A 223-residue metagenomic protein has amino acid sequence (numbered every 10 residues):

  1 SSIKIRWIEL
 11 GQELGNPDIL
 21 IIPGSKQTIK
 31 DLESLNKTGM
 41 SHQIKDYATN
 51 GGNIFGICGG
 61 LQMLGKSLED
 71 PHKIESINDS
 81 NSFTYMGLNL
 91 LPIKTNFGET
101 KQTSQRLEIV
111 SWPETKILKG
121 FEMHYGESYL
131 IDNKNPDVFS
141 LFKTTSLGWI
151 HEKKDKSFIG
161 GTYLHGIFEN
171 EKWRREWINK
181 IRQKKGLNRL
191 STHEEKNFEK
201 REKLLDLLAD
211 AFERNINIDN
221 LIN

Functional and structural regions predicted by a protein language model:
S1-I5, E9-E13, S41-T49, K94-N223: Amide-donor transfer/coupling interface in amidating biosynthetic enzymes
D18-I19: Short, Asp-centered acidic motifs that coordinate Mg2+ and/or phosphate in catalytic or ligand-binding sites
S25-K119: Cysteine-nucleophile active-site neighborhood
